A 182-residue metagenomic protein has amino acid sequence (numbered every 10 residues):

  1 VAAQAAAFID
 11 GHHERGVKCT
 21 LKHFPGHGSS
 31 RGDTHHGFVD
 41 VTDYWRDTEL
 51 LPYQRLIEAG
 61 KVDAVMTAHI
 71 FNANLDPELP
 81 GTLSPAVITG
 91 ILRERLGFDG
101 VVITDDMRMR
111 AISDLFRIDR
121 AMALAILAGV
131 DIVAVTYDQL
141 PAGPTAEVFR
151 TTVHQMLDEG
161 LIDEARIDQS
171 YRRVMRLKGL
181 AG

Functional and structural regions predicted by a protein language model:
V1-Q155, L161-I162: Second-shell residues forming the walls of enzyme active-site clefts
E159-G182: Mid-to-C-terminal alpha-helical segments outside catalytic/metal-binding sites
